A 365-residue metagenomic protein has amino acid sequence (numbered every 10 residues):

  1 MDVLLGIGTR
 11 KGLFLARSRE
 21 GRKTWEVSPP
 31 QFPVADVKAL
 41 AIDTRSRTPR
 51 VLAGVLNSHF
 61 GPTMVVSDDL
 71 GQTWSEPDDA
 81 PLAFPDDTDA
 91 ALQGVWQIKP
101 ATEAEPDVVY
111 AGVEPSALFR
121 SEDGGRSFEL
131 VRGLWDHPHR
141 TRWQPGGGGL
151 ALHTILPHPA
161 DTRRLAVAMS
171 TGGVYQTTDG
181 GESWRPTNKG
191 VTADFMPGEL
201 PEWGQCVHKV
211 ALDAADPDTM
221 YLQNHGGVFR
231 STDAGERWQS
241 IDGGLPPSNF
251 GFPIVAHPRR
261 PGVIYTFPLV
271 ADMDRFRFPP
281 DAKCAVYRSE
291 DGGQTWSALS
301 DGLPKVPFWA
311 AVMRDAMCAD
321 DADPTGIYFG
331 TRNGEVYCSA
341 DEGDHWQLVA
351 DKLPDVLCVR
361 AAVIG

Functional and structural regions predicted by a protein language model:
M1-G365: Extracellular glycan-interacting surfaces
